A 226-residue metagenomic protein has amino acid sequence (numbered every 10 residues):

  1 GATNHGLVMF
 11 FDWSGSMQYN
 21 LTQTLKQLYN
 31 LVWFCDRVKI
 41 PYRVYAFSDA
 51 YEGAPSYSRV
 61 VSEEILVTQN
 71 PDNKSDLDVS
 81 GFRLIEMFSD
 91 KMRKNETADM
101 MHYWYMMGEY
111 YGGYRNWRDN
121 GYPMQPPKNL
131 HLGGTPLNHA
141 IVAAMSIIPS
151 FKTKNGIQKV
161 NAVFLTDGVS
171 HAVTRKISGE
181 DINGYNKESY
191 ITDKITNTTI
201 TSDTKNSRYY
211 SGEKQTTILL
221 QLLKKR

Functional and structural regions predicted by a protein language model:
G1-R226: Acidic, glycine-rich A-domain
